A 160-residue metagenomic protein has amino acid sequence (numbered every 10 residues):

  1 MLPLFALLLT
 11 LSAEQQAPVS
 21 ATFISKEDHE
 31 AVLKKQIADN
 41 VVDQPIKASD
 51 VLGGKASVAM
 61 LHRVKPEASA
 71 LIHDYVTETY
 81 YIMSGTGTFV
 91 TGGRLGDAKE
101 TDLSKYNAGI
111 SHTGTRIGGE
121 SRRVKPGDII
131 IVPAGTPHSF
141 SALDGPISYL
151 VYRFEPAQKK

Functional and structural regions predicted by a protein language model:
M1-S12: Bacterial N-terminal signal peptides
L11-Y75, K159-K160: A short, N-terminal "cap"/entry segment at the start of jelly-roll beta-barrel domains of the cupin/DSBH fold
H62, V76, M83-T86, T91-L95 (+3 more regions): A mature extracytoplasmic/lumenal domain signature
L71, E78-Y81, R122, I129-I130: His/acidic/aromatic-lined binding-pocket segments of jelly-roll/cupin-type domains and related regulatory beta-sandwich
D74-F89, G93, D102-G114: Short, conserved beta-strand element in jelly-roll/cupin
G109-I130: Acidic, glycine-rich flexible loop segments
R123-L143: Conserved metal-binding segment of the jelly-roll/cupin
G145-K160: A short hydrophobic beta-strand segment most commonly corresponding to one strand of the jelly-roll/cupin
